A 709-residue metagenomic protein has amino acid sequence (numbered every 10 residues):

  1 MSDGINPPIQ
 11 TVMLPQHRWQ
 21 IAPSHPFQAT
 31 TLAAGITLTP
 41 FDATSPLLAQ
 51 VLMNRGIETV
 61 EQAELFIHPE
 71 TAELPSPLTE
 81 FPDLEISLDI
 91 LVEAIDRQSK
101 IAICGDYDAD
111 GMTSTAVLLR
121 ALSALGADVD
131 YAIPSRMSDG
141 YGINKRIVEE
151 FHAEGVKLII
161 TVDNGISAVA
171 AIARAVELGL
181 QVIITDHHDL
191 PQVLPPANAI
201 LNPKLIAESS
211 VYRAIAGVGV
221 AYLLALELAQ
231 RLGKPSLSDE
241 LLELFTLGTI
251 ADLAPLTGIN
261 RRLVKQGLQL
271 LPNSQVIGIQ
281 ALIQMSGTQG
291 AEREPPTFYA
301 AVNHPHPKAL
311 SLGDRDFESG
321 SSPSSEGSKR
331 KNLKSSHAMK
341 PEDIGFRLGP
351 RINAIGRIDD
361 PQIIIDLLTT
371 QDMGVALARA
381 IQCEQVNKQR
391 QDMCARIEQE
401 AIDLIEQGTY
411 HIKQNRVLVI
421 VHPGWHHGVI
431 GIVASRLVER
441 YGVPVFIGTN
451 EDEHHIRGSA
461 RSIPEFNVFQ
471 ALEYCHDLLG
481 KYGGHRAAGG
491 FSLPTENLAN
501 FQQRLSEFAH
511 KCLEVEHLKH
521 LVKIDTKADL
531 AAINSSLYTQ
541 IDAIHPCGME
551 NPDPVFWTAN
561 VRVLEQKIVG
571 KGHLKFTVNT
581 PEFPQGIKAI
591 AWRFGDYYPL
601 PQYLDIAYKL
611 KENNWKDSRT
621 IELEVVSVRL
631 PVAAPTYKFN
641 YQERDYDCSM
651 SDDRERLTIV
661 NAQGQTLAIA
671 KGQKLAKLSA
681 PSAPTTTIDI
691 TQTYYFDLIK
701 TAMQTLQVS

Functional and structural regions predicted by a protein language model:
S2-T31: N-terminal amphipathic/basic leader segments beginning at the initiator methionine
D3, Q50, D128, R261-Q289 (+6 more regions): Acidic, two-metal ion nucleic-acid-processing modules in DNA metabolism proteins
A22-F27, L32, L38-K157, Q230-N497 (+1 more regions): Hydrophobic helix-and-loop "lid/oligomerization" segment in the mid-to-C-terminal part of catalytic domains
E93, D189-N202, I279, V578-F583: Acidic-glycine-rich active-site phosphate/pyrophosphate-binding loop
S114-V220, Q230, S236-E240: Hydrophobic, small-residue-rich alpha-helical packing segments that form membrane-like cores
A170-R174, L418, V433, Q540: A short acidic, amphipathic alpha-helical/loop segment
